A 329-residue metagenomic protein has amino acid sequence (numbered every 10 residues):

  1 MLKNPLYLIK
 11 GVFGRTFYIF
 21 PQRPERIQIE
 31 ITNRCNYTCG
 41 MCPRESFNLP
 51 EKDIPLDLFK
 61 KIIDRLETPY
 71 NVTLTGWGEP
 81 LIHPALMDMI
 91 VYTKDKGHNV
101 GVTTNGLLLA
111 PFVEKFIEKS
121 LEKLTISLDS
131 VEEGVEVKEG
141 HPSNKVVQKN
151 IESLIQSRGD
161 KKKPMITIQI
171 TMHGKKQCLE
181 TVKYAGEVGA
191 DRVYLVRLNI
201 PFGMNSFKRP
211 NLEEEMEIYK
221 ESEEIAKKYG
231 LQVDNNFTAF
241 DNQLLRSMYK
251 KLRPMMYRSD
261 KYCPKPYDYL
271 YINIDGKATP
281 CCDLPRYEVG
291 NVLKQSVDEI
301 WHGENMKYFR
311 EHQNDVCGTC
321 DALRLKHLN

Functional and structural regions predicted by a protein language model:
M1-P50, D64-E67, A239-D260, Y267-Y269 (+3 more regions): N-terminal pre-core extensions flanking Radical SAM catalytic domains
L2-K123, K145, M204, R209-E217 (+2 more regions): Conserved alpha-helical substructure of the radical SAM core
E30, K96-N99, K115-T279, D283-Q295: Radical SAM enzyme [4Fe-4S]-AdoMet core and its adjacent flexible, acidic and glycine-rich loops/tails across
S46, G76, L128, R197 (+1 more regions): Residues that line or immediately flank small-molecule/substrate-binding pockets and catalytic motifs
F59, E133-E136, V297, M306: A generic structural signal for short hydrophobic patches within well-formed alpha-helices
I82, G290-L293, R310: Generic, ordered loop/turn and secondary-structure boundary motif
